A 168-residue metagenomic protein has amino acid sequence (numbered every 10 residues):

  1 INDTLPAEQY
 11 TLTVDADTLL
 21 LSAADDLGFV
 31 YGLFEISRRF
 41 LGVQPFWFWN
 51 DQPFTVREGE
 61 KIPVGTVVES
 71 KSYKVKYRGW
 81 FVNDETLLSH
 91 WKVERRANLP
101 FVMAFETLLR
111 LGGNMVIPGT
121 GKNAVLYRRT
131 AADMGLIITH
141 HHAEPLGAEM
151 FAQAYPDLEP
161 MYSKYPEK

Functional and structural regions predicted by a protein language model:
I1, G79-F81: Short hydrophobic beta-strand segments
I1-S72: Contiguous, structured surface segment used for ligand recognition
K74, F81-K168: Aromatic-lined carbohydrate-binding surfaces of glycoside hydrolases
